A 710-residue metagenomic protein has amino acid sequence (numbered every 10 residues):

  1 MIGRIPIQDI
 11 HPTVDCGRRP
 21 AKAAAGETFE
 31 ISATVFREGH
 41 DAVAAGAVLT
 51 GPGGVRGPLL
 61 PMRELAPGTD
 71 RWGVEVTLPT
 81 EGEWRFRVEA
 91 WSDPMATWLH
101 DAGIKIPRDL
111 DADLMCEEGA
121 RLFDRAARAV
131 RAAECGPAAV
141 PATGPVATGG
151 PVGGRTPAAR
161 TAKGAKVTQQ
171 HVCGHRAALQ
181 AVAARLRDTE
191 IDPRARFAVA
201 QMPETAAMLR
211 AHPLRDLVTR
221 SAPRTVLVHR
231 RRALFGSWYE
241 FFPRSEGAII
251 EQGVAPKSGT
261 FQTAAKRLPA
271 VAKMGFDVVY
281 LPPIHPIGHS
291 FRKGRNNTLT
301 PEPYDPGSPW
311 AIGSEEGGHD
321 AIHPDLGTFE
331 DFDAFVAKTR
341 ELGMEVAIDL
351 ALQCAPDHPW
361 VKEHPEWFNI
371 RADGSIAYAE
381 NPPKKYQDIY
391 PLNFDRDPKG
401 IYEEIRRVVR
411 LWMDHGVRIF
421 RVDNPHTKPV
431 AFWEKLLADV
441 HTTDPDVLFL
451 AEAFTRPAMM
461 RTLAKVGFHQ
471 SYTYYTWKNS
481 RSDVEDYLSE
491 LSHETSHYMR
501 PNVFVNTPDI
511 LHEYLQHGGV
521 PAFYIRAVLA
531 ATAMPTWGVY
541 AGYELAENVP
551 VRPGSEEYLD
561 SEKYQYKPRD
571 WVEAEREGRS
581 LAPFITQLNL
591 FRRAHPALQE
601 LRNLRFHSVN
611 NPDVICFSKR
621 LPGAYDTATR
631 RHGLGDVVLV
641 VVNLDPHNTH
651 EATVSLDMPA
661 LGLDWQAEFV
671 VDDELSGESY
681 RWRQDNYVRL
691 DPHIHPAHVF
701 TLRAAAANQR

Functional and structural regions predicted by a protein language model:
M1-C135, T143-T156, R160-A248, Q252-D277 (+7 more regions): Carbohydrate-interacting/catalytic domains
L234-G259, I287-A334, K362-K399, L559-D570: Aromatic- and acidic-residue-enriched carbohydrate-binding clefts of CAZyme catalytic domains
S237-Y239, V279-L281, V346-I348, F420 (+4 more regions): Hydrophobic faces of well-ordered beta-strands that scaffold small-molecule active sites in alpha/beta enzyme cores
G259-A270, D397-W412, A522-A527: Short, acidic/polar
Y280-H289, L350-P359, D423-P429, E452-R456 (+2 more regions): Short, solvent-exposed turn/loop segments enriched in Gly/Ser/Thr/Pro and often Arg
A355-E366, W433, H441-T442, F454-V484 (+1 more regions): Substrate-binding cleft/loops of secretory-pathway carbohydrate-active enzymes
K362, I370, N393-L463: Active-site neighborhood of glycoside hydrolase catalytic domains
D439-L448, E452, P457, N479-S555 (+1 more regions): Catalytic-core region of carbohydrate-active enzymes that cleave or remodel glycosidic bonds
